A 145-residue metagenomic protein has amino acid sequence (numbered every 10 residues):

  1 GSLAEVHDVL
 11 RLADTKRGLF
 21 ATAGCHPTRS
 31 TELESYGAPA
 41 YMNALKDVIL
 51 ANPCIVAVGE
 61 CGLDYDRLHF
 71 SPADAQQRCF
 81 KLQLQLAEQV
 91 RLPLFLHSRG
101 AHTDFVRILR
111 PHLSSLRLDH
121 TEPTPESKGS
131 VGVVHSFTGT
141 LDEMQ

Functional and structural regions predicted by a protein language model:
G1-Q145: Mid-domain alpha/beta scaffold segments of enzyme catalytic cores
